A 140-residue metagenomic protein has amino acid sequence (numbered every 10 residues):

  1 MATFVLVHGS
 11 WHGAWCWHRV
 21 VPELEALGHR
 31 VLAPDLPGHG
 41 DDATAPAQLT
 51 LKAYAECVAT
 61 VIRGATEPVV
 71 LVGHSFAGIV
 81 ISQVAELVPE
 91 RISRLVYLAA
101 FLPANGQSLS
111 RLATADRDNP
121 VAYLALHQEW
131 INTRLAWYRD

Functional and structural regions predicted by a protein language model:
A2-A43, T66-V70: Conserved HGGG/HGGXW glycine-rich cap/lid loop of the alpha/beta-hydrolase fold
R19, Q83-L87: Active-site signature of alpha/beta-hydrolase-fold catalytic machinery across serine- and Asp/Cys-nucleophile hydrolases
R30-V70, E86-L87, S110-A115: Active-site loop/oxyanion-hole signature of alpha/beta-hydrolase fold enzymes
L71-G73, L98: Short beta-strand immediately N-terminal to the catalytic nucleophile in serine-hydrolase-like folds
G73-A77, I81: Gly/Ala-rich beta-loop-alpha elbow adjacent to hydrolase catalytic centers
E86-N132: Flexible "cap/lid" loop of the alpha/beta hydrolase fold
I131-D140: Helix-loop "lid/cap" segments that line or gate small-molecule binding pockets
